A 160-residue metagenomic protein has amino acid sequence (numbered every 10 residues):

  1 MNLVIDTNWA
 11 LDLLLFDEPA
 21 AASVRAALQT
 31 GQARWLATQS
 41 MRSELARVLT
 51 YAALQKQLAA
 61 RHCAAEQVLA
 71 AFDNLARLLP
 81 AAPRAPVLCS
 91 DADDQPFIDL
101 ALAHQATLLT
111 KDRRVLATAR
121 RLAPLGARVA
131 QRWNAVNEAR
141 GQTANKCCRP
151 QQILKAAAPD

Functional and structural regions predicted by a protein language model:
M1-A37: Short, well-structured N-terminal submotif of metal-dependent ribonuclease cores
N2-L3, P80, L154: Small, basic N-terminal interaction modules of short regulatory proteins
A10, M41, R114-V115: Alpha-helix capping/helix-boundary segments
D12-L13, L58, P83-S90: Short, flexible loop segments at the rims of nucleotide/cofactor-binding pockets, characterized by
L13-L14, V48, Q57, T118-A119 (+1 more regions): Residues that scaffold the ATP/ADP-binding catalytic core of kinase and kinase-like folds
V24-R25, L69, F97-I98: Short amphipathic alpha-helical segments and helix-helix/interface helices
A27-R84: PIN-domain endoribonuclease scaffold, especially VapC-family toxins
L88-D91, Q95-I98, L102-L109, R113-D160: Acidic, PIN/NYN-like endoribonuclease modules and their adjacent C-terminal/linker elements
